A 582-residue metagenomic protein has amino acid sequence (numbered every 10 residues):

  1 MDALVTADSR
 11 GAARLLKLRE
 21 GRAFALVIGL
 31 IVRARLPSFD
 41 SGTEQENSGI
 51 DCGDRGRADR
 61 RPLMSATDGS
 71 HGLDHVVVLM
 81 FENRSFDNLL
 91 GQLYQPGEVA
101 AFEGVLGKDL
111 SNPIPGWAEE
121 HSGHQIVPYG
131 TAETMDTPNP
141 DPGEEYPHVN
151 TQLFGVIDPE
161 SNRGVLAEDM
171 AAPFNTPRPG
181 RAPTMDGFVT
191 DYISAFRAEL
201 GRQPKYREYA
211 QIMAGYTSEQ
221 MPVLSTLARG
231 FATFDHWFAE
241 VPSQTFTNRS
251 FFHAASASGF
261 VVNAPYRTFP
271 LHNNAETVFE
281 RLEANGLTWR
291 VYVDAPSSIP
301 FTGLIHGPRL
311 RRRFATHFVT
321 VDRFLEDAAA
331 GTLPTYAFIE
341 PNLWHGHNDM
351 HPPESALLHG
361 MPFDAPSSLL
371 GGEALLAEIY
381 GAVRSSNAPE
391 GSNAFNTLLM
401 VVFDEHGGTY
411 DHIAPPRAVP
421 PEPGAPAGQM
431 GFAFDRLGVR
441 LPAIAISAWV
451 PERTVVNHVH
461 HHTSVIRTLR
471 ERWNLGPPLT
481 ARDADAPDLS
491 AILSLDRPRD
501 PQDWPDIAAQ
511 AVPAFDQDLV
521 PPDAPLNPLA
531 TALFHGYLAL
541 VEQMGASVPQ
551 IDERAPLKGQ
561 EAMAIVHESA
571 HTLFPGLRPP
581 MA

Functional and structural regions predicted by a protein language model:
D2, D8, D40, N47 (+2 more regions): Intrinsic-disorder-associated, low-complexity terminal segments enriched in Asp/Asn/His/Tyr and depleted of Lys/Arg
A13, G42-Q45: Low-complexity, intrinsically disordered segments with a bias for serine/threonine
L18: Cationic, low-complexity basic patches in intrinsically disordered or flexible, solvent-exposed regions
I28-I31: Periodic, rod-like helical contexts
A34-P37: Polybasic, low-complexity intrinsically disordered segments
C52-A582: N-terminal pro-sequences and low-complexity stem/linker regions of secreted or lumenal proteins
